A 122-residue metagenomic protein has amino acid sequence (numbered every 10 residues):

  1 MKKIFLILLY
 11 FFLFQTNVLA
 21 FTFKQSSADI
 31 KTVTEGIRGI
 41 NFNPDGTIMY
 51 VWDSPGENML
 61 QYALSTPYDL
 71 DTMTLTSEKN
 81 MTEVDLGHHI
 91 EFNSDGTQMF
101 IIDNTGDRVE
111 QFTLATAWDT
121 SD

Functional and structural regions predicted by a protein language model:
I4-Q15: Sec-dependent N-terminal signal peptides
V18-A20: Boundary at the C-terminal end of the N-terminal hydrophobic targeting segment
Q25-T32, T74-M81: A short beta-strand motif characteristic of beta-propeller blades
P44-D45, S94-D95: Residue-level detector of Asp-centered blade-edge/turn motifs that repeat once per structural unit in beta-propeller
S54, N104: Short loop/turn segments immediately following the C-termini of beta-strands
Q61-D71, Q111-S121: Short loop/turn segments immediately following beta-strands, especially the blade-tip and inter-blade linker loops
